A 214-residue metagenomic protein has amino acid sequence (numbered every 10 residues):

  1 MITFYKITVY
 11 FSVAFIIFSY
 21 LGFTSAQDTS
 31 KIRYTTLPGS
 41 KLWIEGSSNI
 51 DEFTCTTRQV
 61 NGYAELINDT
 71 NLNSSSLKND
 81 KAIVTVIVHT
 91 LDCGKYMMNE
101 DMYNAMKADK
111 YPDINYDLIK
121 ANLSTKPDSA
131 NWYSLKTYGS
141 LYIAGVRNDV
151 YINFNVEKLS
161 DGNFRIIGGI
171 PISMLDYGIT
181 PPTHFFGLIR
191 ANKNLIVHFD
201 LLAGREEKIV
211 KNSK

Functional and structural regions predicted by a protein language model:
M1-I32: Bacterial Sec-dependent N-terminal signal peptides
T24-K214: Low-complexity, acidic/polar, glycine-enriched regions of mature
